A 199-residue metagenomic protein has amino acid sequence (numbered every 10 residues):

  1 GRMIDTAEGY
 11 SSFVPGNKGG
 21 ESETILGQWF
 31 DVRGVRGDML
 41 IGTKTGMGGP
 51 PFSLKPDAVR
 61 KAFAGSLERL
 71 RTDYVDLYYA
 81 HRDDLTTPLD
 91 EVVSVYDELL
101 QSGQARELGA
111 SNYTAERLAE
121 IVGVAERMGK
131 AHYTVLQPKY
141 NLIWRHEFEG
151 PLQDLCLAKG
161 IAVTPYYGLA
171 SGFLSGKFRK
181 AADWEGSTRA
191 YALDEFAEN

Functional and structural regions predicted by a protein language model:
G1-M39, D73, Q101: N-terminal binding-site loop/beta-alpha segment at the start of enzyme catalytic domains that lines or forms
M3, Y74-L77, E107, V135: Residues at the N-termini of beta-strands
T6, T43, L77-A80, A110 (+1 more regions): Conserved beta-strand positions
G27-L40, A64-R71, D97-Q101, V122-A131: Acidic (Asp/Glu)-rich catalytic clusters
T45-R60, H81-T87: Active-site mouth loops of central-metabolism enzymes
L54-L70, L89-S94, L118-G123: Short, acidic/polar
L67-P88: Active-site groove signature of glycoside hydrolases
D83-N199: Beta/alpha (TIM)-barrel catalytic core signal, keyed to glycine-rich beta->alpha loops juxtaposed to Asp/Glu that bind
